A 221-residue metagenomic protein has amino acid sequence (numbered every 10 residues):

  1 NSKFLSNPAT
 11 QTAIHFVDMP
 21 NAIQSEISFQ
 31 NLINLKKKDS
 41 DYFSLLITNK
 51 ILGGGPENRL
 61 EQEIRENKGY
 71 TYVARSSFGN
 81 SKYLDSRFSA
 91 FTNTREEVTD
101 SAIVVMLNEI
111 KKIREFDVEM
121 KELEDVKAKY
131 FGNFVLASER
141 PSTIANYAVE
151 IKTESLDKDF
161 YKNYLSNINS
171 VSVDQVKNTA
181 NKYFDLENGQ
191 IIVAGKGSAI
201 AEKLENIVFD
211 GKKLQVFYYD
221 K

Functional and structural regions predicted by a protein language model:
N1-D39, K50-S101, E122, V126 (+3 more regions): Non-catalytic beta-strand/loop surface segments
L32, V193-G197: Structural motif
T48, I103-I110: Short amphipathic C-terminal alpha-helix that caps PH/PH-like domains
R75-S76, S81-K82, E109, V135-S170: Scaffold signal of the M16-like zinc-metallopeptidase fold and its non-catalytic homologs
Y83, I200-L204: Extracytoplasmic/secreted cell-surface and envelope-processing proteins
N108-D117, I207-F217: A common structural junction motif
V118, E124-K127, F131, V135: Small-residue-rich helix-loop
E187-Q190: Non-catalytic, conformational "gating/processing" segments within enzyme and secreted inhibitor domains
